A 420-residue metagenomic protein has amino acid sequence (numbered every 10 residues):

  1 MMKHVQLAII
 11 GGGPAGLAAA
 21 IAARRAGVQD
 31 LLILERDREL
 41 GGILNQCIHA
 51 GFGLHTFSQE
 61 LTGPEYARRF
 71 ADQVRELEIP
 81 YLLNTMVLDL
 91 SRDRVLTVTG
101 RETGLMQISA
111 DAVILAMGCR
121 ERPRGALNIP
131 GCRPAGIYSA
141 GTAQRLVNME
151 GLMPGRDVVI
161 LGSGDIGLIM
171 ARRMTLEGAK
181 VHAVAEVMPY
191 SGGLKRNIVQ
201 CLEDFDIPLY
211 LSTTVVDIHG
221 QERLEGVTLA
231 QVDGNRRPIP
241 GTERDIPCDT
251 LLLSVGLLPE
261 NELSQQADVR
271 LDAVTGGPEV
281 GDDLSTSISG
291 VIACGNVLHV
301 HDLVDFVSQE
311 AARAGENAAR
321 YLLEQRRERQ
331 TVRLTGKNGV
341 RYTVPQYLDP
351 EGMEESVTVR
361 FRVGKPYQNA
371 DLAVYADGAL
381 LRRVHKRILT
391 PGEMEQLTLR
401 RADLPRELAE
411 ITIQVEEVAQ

Functional and structural regions predicted by a protein language model:
M1-Q6, L61, L83, A319-Q420: Rossmann-like nucleotide/phosphate-binding core characteristic of flavoprotein oxidoreductases
M2-I10, R68-D157, D233-G241, L252 (+1 more regions): FAD-binding core/adjacent interface of flavoenzyme oxidoreductases
K3-R69, Q73, R145, P154-I198 (+1 more regions): Beta1-alpha1 glycine-rich phosphate/pyrophosphate-binding loop at the start of Rossmann-like nucleotide-binding domains
F57-E60, P64, R133, M188 (+4 more regions): Hydrophobic alpha-helical scaffolding
R69-V98, I108, T175-E262, E355-I388: A Rossmann-like FAD-binding core segment of flavoenzymes
L105-M106, A112-L209, T214-R223, G290-A293 (+2 more regions): Predominantly flavin-linked oxidoreductase catalytic cores and closely associated redox partners
L115, I137-V147, T250-H301: FAD-site-proximal beta/loop scaffold in flavoenzymes
C294-K337: A conserved FAD-binding loop/helix module that cradles the flavin
